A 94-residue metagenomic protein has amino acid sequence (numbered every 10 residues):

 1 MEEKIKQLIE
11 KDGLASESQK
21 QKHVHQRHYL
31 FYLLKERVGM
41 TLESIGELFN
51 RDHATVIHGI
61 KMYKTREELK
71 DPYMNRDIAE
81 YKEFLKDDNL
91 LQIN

Functional and structural regions predicted by a protein language model:
M1-K6, E10, F84-N94: Inter-domain helical "communication" segments and dimerization helices that couple sensory or membrane-embedded modules
M1-R27: Short, Lys/Arg-enriched anionic-surface-contact patches
H23-M40: Short, amphipathic alpha-helical "recognition" segments used to contact nucleic acids or chromatin
L33, E47, H58: DNA-binding alpha-helical recognition surfaces that contact promoter or target DNA
K35, I60-K61, E67: DNA major-groove recognition helix of helix-turn-helix
T41-L48: Short alpha-helical "recognition helix" segments of helix-turn-helix
D52-I57: Helix-turn-helix DNA-binding helix
E67-I93: Short Lys/Arg-enriched helix C-cap and helix-to-coil transition segments that create basic nucleic-acid-contact patches
